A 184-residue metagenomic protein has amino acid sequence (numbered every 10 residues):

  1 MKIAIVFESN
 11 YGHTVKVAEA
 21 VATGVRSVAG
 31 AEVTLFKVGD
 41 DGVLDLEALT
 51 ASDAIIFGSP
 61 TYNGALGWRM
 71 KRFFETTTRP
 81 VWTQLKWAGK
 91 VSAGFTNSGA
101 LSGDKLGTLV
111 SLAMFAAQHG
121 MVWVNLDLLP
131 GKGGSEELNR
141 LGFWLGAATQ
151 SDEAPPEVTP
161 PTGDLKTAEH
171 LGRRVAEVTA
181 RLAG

Functional and structural regions predicted by a protein language model:
M1-K86, E136-L138, E153-G184: N-terminal beta1-alpha1-beta2 submodule of the flavodoxin-like/Rossmannoid cofactor-binding fold
H13, S59, A65, D104 (+3 more regions): Gly/Ser/Thr-rich helix-start
G24, W68, G89, D104 (+3 more regions): Glycine-centered flexibility motif
K90-L141: Short, glycine-/small-residue-rich phosphate/pyrophosphate-handling segment
N97-A100, N139-P160: Phosphate-binding/catalytic loops
